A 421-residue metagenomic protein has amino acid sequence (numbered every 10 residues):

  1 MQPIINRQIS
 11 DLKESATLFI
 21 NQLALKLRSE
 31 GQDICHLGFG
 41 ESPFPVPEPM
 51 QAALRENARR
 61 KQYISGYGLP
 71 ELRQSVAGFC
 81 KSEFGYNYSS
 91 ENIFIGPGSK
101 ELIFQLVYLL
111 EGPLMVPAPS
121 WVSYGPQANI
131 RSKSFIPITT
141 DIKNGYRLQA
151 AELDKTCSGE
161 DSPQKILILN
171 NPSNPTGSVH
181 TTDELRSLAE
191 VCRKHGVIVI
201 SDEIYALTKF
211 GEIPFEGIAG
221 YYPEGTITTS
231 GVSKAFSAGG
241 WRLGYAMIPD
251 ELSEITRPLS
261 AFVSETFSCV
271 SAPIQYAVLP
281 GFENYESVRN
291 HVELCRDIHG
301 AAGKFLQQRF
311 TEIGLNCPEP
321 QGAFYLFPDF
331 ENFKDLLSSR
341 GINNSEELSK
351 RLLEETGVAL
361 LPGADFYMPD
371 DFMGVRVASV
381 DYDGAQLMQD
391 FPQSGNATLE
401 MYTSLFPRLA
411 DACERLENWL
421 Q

Functional and structural regions predicted by a protein language model:
Q2-P97, Q105, F282-Y285, G303 (+3 more regions): N-terminal small-domain helix-loop-helix segment of the aminotransferase-like
L27-E30, R131, K194-H195, I313 (+1 more regions): Helix C-cap/helix->beta junction micro-motif
S82, S338-I342, R351-L360, F366-Q421: PLP-dependent enzyme catalytic core of the Aspartate aminotransferase-like
L109-A128: Conserved PLP-anchoring active-site segment centered on the Schiff-base-forming lysine
T140-I213: Active-site phosphate-binding strand-loop segment of PLP-dependent enzymes
G225-D297, K304-F310, M388, L399 (+1 more regions): Conserved core segment of the aminotransferase class I/II
E293-Q307, T311, C317-L336: Conserved glycine-rich beta-strand-loop-beta hairpin in the small C-terminal domain of fold type I
